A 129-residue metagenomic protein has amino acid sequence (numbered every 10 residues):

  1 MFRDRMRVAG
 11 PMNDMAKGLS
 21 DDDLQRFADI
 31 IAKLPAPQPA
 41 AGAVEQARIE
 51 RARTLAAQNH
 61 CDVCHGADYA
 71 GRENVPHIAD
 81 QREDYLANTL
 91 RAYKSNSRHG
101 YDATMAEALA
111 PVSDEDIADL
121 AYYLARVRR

Functional and structural regions predicted by a protein language model:
M1-L19, R53, Y69-S95, A106-A110: Gly/Gly-Pro-rich "capping" loops immediately C-terminal to redox-active cysteine motifs in periplasmic/lumenal
R3, P35, H65, K94 (+1 more regions): Protein kinase-like catalytic domain
A9-M12, L24, D102, I117: A general structural signal for well-ordered alpha-helical segments in protein cores
K17-P39, D84, A110-R129: C-terminal capping alpha-helices of c-type cytochrome domains
F27, I31, Q58-D68, L120: The canonical Cys-X-X-Cys-His
P39-A40, V44-A67, R82: Sequence/structural segment immediately N-terminal to covalent heme-attachment motifs in c-type and related
R98-G100: Conserved donor-nucleotide binding/catalytic region of nucleotide-linked donor-dependent transferases
